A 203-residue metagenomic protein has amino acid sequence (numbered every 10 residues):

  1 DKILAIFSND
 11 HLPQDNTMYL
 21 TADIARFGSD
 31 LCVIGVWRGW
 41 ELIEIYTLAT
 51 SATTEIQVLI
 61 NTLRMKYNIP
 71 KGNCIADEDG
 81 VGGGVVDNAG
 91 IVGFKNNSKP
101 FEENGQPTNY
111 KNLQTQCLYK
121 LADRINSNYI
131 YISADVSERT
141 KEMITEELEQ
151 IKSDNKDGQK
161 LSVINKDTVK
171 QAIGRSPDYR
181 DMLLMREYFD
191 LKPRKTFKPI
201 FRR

Functional and structural regions predicted by a protein language model:
D1-Y119, D123-R203: RNase H-like, metal-dependent nuclease domains and their acidic two-metal-ion catalytic environment used
